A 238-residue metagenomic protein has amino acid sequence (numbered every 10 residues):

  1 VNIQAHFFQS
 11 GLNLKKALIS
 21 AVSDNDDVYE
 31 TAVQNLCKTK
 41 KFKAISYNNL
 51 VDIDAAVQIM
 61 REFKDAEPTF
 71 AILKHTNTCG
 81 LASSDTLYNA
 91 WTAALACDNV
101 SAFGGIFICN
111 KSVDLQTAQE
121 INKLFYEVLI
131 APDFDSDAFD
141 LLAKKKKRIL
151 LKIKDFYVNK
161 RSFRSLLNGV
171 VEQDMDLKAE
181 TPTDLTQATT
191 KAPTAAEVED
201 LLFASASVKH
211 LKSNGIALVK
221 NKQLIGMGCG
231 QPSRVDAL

Functional and structural regions predicted by a protein language model:
V1-F134, A138-D176, E197-G215: Active-site loops and adjacent core secondary-structure elements that bind or stabilize anionic groups
A17, T86, N221, P232-D236: Residues at secondary-structure transition points
N48, A196, C229-S233: Alpha-helix N-cap/loop-to-helix boundary motif
T76, S112, N221, C229-P232: Histidine- and/or cysteine-centered catalytic micro-motif in compact active-site loops
L81-S83, I225-G230: Amphipathic coiled-coil signal-relay and dimerization helices
A93-A102, M227-L238: Gly/Ser/Thr-rich active-site loops/lids in small-molecule metabolic enzymes that frequently grip phosphoryl groups
T183-M227: Internal active-site segments that recognize and position negatively charged phosphoryl groups and nucleotide moieties
